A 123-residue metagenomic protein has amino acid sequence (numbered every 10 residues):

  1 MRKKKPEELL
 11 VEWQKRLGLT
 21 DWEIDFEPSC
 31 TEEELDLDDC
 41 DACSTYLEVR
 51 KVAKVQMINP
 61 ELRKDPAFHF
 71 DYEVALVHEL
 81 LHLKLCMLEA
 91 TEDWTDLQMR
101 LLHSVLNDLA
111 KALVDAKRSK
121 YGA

Functional and structural regions predicted by a protein language model:
M1-D41, K64-F68: A metal-dependent hydrolase signature that marks the N-terminal structural subdomain at the beginning of catalytic folds
R2, P6, E73, L102: Hydrophobic (often cysteine-bearing) scaffold residues that line and stabilize catalytic clefts of nucleotide/cofactor
E32-F70, L83-M87, T91, L97-L102: Active-site scaffold of zinc-dependent metalloenzymes
D71-L80: Short alpha-helical catalytic segment bearing the HExxH-like zincin motif of zinc-dependent metalloproteases
L80-L85, V114: Short alpha-helix boundary/capping elements
T91-A123: Post-HExxH zinc-binding segment in Zn-dependent metallohydrolases
